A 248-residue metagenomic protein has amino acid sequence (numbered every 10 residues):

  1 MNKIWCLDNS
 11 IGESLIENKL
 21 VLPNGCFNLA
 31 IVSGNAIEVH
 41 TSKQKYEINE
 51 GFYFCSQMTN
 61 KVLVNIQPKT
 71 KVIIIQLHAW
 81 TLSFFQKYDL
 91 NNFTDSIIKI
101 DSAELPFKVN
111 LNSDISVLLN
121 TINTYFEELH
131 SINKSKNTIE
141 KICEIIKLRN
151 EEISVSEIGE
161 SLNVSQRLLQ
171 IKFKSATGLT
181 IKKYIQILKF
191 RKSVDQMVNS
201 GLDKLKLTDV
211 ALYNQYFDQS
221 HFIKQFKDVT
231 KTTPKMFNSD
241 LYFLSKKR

Functional and structural regions predicted by a protein language model:
M1-S156, L162-Q166, L179-T180, V198-N199 (+3 more regions): Alpha-helical bundle regulatory/interaction domains
I171, L179, K183-D195, N199: Catalytic-pocket segment enriched in acidic/His residues
F173, I185, Q225-K227, N238: DNA major-groove recognition helix of helix-turn-helix
A176-T177, L188-R191, V229-T230, L241-L244: The DNA-recognition helices of helix-turn-helix-type DNA-binding domains
